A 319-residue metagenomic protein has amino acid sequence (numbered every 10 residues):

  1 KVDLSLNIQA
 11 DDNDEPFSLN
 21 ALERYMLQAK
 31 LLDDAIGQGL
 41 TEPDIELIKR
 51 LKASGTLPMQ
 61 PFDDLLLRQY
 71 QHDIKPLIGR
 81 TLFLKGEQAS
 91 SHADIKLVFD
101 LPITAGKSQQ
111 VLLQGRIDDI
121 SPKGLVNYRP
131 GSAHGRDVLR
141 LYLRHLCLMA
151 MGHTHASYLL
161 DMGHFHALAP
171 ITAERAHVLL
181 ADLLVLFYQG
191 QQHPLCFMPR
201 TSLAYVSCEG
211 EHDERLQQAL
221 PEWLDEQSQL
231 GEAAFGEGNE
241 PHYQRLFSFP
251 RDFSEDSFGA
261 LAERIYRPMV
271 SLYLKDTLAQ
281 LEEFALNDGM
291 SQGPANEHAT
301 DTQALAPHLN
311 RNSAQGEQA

Functional and structural regions predicted by a protein language model:
K1-A319: Structural signature of nuclease core domains in nucleic-acid processing machines
